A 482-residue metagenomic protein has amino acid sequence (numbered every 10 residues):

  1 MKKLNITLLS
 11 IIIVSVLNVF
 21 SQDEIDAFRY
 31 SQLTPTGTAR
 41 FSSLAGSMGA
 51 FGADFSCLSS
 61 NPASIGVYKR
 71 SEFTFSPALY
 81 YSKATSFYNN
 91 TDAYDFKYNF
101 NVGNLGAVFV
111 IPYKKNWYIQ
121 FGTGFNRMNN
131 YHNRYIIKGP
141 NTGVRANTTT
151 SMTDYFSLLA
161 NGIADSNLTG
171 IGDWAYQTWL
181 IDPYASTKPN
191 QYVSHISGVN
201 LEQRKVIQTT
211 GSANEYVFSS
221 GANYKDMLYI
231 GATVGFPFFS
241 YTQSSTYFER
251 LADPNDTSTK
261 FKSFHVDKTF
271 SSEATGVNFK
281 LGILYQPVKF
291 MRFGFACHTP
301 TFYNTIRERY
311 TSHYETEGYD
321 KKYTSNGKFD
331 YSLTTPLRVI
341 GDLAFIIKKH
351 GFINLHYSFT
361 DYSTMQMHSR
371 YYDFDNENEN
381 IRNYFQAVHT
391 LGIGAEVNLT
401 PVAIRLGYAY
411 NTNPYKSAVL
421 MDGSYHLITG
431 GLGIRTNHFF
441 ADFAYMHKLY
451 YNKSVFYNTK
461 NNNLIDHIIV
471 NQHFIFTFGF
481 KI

Functional and structural regions predicted by a protein language model:
M1-I25, F478, I482: Bacterial Sec-dependent N-terminal signal peptides
I12-L17, A63, P77, L432: Residue-level signal for alpha-helical transmembrane segments in multi-pass membrane proteins
Q22-T36, F41-S42, V110-I482: Outer-membrane beta-barrel porins/channels
A39, F51-S60, G66-N141, G211-N214: Outer-membrane beta-barrel translocator/receptor signature
